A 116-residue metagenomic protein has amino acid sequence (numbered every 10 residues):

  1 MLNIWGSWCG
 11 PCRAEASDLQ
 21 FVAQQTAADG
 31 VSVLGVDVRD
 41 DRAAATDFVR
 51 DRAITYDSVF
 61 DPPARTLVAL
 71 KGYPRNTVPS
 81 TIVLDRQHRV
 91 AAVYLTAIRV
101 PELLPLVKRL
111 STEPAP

Functional and structural regions predicted by a protein language model:
M1-R13, L19: Short active-site neighborhood of thiol/selenol oxidoreductases, capturing the structured segment around
L2, L34-V36, I82: Conserved hydrophobic packing residues within short motifs/helices of P-loop NTPase cores of ABC-family ATPases
I4-W5, F48, Y56: Conserved hydrophobic/aromatic "anchor" residues that stabilize well-ordered secondary structure elements
S7, D41, R89: Conserved Rossmann-like nucleotide-cofactor binding loop
R13-R52, P62-A69: Structural microenvironment flanking redox-active thiols in thiol-disulfide oxidoreductases
R50-T55, D61-T112: Thiol/disulfide oxidoreductase modules built on the thioredoxin-like
A115-P116: Non-globular targeting/processing and membrane-anchoring segments
